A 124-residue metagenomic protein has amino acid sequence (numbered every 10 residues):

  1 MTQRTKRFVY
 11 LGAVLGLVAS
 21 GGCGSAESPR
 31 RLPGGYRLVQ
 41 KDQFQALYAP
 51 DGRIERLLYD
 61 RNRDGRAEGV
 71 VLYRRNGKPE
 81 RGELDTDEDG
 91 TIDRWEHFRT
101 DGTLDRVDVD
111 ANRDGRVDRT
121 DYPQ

Functional and structural regions predicted by a protein language model:
T2-G12: Bacterial N-terminal signal peptides that target proteins for export
Y10-S20: Bacterial N-terminal signal peptides
G22-A26: Bacterial signal peptide processing site
P29-L58: Post-signal peptide N-terminal segment of mature Sec-exported envelope proteins
Q40, G52, R63-R66, E88-I92 (+1 more regions): Acidic, glycine-anchored loop motifs typical of Ca2+
L47, L58-D64, E83-D87, D108-N112: Acidic, divalent-cation-chelating loop motifs in proteins
E55-P79: N-terminal, post-signal-peptide region of Sec/Tat-exported proteins
Y73-R74, E83-E88, E96-R99, D108-V109 (+1 more regions): Conserved anchor residues at repeat-unit boundaries in beta-strand-based tandem repeats, strongest for the MORN repeat
